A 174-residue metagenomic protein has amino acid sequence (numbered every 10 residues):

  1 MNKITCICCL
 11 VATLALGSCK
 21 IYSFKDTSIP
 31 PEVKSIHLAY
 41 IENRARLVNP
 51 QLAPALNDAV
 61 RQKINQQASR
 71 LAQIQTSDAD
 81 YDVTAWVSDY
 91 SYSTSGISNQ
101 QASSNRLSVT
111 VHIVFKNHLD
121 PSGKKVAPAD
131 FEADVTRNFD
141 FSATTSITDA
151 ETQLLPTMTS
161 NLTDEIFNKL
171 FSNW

Functional and structural regions predicted by a protein language model:
M1-C19: Sec-dependent bacterial lipoprotein signal peptides
G17-D58, Q62-N65, S69, N168-W174: A structural "domain/chain start" motif
I29-P30, I74-A79: Short, glycine-/polar-rich solvent-exposed loops and beta-turns at beta-strand/coil boundaries
N43-V48, S142-L154: Short coil/turn segments at secondary-structure junctions
A53, I147-W174: Compositionally biased, intrinsically disordered linkers/stalks adjacent to structured regions
Q67, S77, Y81-D149: Surface-exposed short loop/turn segments
